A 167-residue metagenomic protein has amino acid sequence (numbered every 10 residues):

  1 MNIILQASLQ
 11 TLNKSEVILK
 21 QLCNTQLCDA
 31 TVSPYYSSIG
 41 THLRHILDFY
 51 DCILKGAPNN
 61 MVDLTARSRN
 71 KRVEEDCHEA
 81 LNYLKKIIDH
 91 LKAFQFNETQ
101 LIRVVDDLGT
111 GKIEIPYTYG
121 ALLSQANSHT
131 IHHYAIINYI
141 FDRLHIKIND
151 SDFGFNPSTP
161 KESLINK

Functional and structural regions predicted by a protein language model:
M1-C23, G40-P58: Alpha-helical bundle segments that constitute or directly flank the non-heme di-iron/ferroxidase center
N2, F49-A93, N97-I115, I146-K167: Short, helix-capping/interhelical loops that line the mouth of catalytic, cofactor-, or ligand-binding pockets
L5-S8, L12, I39, L43 (+3 more regions): Hydrophobic packing residues in well-ordered alpha-helices of helical domains and bundles
S15, T31, I102-D106: Short acidic/polar alpha-helix capping motifs at helix-coil junctions
V17, Q21, K86-D89, A93 (+1 more regions): A generic structural signal for well-ordered alpha-helical segments enriched in polar/charged residues
L19-T25, G109-E114: Short amphipathic alpha-helical segments and their helix-coil junctions
L22-C28, D76, T118: General structural signal for secondary-structure boundaries
C28-A66, K112-F153: Short, contiguous alpha-helical
